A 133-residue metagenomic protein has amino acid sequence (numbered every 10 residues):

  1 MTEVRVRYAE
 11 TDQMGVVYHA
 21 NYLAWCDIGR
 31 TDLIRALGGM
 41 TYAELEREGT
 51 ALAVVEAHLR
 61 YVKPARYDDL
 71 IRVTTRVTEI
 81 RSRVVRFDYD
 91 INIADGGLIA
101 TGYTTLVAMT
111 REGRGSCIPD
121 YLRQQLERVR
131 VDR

Functional and structural regions predicted by a protein language model:
M1-T2, P64-L70, T78-R133: HotDog/MaoC-like acyl-thioester-processing domains
M1-V54, R111-R133: Hot-dog-fold acyl-thioester-processing enzymes
Y8-E10, E56-K63, D95: Short, well-ordered turn and helix-capping elements at secondary-structure junctions
T11, T75, T104: Ser/Thr-centric signal marking residues that sit in or immediately flank functional binding/regulatory motifs
V55-Y61, V73-T74, F87-D88: Short structured motifs
